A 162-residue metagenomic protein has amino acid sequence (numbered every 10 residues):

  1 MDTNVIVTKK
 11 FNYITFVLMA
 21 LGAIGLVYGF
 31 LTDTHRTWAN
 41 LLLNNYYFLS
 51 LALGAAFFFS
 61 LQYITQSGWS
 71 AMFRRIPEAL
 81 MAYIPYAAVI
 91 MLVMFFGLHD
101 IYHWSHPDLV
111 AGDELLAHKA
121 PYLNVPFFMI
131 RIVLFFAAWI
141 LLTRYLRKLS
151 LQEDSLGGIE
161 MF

Functional and structural regions predicted by a protein language model:
M1-V5, Y28-Y46, G68-A71, R75 (+2 more regions): Membrane-interface interhelical loops and short amphipathic "cap" helices that link adjacent transmembrane segments
I6-K9, Y13-Y28, K119-F162: Long, contiguous internal "core" modules enriched in hydrophobic/ aromatic residues
I14-G22, N45-A52, L80-I90, F127: Hydrophobic alpha-helical transmembrane segments of polytopic
F16-H35, G54-A56, M94-D100, T143-R144: Alpha-helical transmembrane segments of multi-pass membrane proteins
G22-L26, F48-S70, W139-R147: Central hydrophobic cores of alpha-helical transmembrane segments in multi-pass inner-membrane proteins across all
N44-F48, S60, M129-V133: Hydrophobic alpha-helical transmembrane segments of multi-pass membrane proteins
F57, I76, R131: A residue-level signal for conserved active-site and pocket-lining positions in enzyme catalytic cores
I64-W69, F73, Y83-L146, S150: Membrane-interface helix-loop-helix modules in multi-pass inner-membrane proteins
